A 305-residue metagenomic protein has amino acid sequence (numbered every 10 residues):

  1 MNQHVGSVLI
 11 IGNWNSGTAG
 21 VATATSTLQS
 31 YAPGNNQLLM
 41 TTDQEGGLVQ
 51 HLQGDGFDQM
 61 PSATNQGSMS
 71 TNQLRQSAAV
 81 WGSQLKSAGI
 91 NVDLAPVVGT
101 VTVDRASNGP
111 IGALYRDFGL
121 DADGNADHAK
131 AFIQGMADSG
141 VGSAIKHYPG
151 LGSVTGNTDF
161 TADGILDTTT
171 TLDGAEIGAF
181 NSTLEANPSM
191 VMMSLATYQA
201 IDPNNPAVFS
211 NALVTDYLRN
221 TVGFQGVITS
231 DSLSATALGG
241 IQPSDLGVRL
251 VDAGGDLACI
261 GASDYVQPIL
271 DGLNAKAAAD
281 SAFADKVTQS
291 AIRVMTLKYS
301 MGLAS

Functional and structural regions predicted by a protein language model:
M1-L38, G47-H51, A304: N-terminal hydrophobic targeting/anchoring segments and the immediately downstream early-domain regions of hydrolases
G6-I10, L38-Q44, V92-P96, S143-I145 (+4 more regions): Hydrophobic faces of well-ordered beta-strands that scaffold small-molecule active sites in alpha/beta enzyme cores
A19-L28, G124-A278, A282: Second-shell residues forming the walls of enzyme active-site clefts
G20-V21, G67-V80, A126, D173: Glycine-rich anion/phosphate-binding loops
Q29-F57, S77-T102, N125-G150: Glycine-rich, aromatic-flanked loop segments that form ligand/cofactor-binding clefts across common enzyme folds
F57-M69, Y115-G119: A charged helix-plus-loop insertion that forms the helical arch/lid used to bind and gate nucleic-acid substrates
V92-F118, G140-S143, H147-I165: Short glycine/serine-rich loop/turn segments
S281-S305: Mid-to-C-terminal alpha-helical segments outside catalytic/metal-binding sites
